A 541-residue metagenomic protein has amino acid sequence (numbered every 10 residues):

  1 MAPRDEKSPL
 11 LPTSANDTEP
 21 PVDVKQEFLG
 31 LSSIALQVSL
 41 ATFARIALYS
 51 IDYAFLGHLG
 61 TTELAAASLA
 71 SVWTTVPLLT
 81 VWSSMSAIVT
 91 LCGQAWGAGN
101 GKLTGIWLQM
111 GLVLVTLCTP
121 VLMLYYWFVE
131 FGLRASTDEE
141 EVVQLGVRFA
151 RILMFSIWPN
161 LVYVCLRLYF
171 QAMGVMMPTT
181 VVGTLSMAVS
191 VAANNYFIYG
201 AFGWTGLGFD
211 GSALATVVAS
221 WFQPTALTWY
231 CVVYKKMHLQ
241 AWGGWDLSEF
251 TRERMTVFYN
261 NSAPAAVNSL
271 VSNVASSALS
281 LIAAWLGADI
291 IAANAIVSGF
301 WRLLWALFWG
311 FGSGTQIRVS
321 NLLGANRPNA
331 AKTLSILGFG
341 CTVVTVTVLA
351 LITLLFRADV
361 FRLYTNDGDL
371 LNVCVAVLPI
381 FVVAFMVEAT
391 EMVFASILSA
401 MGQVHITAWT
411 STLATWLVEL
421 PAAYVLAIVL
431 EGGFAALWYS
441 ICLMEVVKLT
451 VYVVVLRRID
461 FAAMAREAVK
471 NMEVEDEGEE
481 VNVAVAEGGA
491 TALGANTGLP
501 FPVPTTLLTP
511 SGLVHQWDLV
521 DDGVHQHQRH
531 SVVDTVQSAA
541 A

Functional and structural regions predicted by a protein language model:
A2-V38, T42, C92-W158, V189-A192 (+4 more regions): Short alpha-helical transmembrane segments in multi-pass integral membrane proteins
S39, F43-A65, L133-E140, I198-L207 (+6 more regions): Helix-terminus/linker motif at the lipid-water interface of multi-pass membrane proteins
L40, A44, L48, P77-V81 (+15 more regions): Residue-level hotspots within pore-lining transmembrane alpha-helices of multi-pass secondary transporters
S50-A54, M123, F131, C165-Y169 (+9 more regions): Alpha-helical transmembrane segments of multipass membrane proteins
Y53, L64-M123, W127, Y163-T179 (+2 more regions): Small-residue-rich hydrophobic transmembrane alpha-helices
T61-V72, G146, A150, A288-L303 (+2 more regions): Small-residue hotspots at the loop-to-helix junctions and early N-terminal turns of transmembrane alpha-helices
W82-V89, L153-A172, P178-M187, S212-T228 (+6 more regions): Short runs within selected transmembrane alpha-helices of multi-pass transporters and secretion channels
E139, G174-M176, G287-A288, D367 (+2 more regions): Short loop-to-helix capping motifs
